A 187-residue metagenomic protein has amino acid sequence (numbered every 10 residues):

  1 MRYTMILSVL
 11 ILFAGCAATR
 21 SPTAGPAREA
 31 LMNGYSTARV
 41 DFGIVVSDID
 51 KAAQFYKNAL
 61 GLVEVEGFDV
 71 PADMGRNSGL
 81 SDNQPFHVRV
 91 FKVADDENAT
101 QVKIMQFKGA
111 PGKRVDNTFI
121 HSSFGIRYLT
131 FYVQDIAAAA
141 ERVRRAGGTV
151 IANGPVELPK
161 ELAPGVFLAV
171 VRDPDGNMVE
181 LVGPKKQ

Functional and structural regions predicted by a protein language model:
T4-G15: Bacterial N-terminal signal peptides
F13-A18, M178: A broad helix-preferring feature
A17-A53, V65-V70, M74-L80, G125-F131 (+1 more regions): N-terminal beta-strand motif that seeds the catalytic metal site of vicinal oxygen chelate
G34, V45-A99, R145, L162-P164 (+1 more regions): Core segments of cupin and vicinal oxygen chelate
V46-D50, V65-E66, E97-T100, Q106-M178: Vicinal oxygen chelate
K92, M105, R172, V182-G183: Residue-level detector of conserved, well-ordered beta-strand and adjacent loop positions that form binding/recognition
